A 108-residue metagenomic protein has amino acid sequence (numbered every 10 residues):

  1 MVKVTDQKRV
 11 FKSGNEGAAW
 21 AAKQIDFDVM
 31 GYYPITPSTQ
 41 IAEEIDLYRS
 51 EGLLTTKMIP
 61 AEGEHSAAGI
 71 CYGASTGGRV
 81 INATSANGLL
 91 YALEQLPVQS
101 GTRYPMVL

Functional and structural regions predicted by a protein language model:
M1-L108: Thiamine diphosphate
